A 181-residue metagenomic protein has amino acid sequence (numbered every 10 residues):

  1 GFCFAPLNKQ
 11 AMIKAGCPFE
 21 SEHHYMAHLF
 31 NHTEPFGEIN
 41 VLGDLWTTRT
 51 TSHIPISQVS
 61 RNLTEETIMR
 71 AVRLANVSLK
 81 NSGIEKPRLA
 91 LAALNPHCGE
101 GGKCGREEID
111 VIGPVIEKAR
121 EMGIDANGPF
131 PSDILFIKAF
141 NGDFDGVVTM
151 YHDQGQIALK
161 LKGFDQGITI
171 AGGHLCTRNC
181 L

Functional and structural regions predicted by a protein language model:
G1-E107, G113-L181: Anion-binding alpha/beta catalytic cores of soluble intermediary-metabolism enzymes, centered on
